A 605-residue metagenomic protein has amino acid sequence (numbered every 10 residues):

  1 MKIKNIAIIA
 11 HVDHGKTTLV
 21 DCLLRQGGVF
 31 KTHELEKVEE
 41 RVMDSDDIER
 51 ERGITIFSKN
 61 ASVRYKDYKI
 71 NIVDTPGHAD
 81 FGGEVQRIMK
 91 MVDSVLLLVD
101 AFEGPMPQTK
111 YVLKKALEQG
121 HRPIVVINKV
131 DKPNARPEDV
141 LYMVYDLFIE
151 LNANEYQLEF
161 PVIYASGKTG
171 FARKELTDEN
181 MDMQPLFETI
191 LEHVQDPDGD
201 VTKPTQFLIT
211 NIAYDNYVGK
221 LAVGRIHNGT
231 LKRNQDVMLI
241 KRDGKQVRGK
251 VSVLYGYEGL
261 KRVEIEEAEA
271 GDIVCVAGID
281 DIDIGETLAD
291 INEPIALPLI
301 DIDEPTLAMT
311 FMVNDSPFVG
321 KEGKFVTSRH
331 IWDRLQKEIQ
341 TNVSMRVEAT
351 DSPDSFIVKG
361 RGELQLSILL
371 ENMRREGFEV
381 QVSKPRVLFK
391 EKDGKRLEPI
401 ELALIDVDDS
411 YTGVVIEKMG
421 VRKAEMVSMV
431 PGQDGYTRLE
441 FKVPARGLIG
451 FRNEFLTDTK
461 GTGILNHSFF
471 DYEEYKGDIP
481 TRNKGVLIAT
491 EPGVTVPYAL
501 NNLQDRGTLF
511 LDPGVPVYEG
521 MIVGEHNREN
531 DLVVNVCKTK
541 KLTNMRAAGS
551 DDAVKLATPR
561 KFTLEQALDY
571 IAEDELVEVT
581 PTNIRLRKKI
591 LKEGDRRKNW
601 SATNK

Functional and structural regions predicted by a protein language model:
M1-V99, E103, D139, M143 (+1 more regions): P-loop NTPase switch module centered on the Walker A-proximal segment
H14, Q26, F30, H78-A79 (+18 more regions): Conserved nucleotide-binding/hydrolysis micro-motifs of P-loop NTPases
F30-S58, F81, L147-F160, L191-T205 (+11 more regions): Active-site phosphate-binding and catalytic loops of NTP-dependent enzymes
R122, K132-E192: Canonical P-loop GTPase G-domain recognition
P161-K168, P204-A213, A349-G360, R386-D393 (+5 more regions): A glycine-rich phosphate-binding loop feature that marks nucleotide/adenosyl-phosphate handling sites
Q206-M309, V319-K321, K484, G493-T543 (+2 more regions): Conserved nucleotide-binding/hydrolysis modules and their immediate coupling elements across P-loop/ASCE NTPase motors
Y257, R262-I265, L397, V443 (+3 more regions): Long insertion/accessory domains within large nucleic-acid-processing enzymes
P294, I302-G435, R446: Charged, conformationally dynamic linker/hinge segments that couple catalytic or nucleotide-dependent chemistry
